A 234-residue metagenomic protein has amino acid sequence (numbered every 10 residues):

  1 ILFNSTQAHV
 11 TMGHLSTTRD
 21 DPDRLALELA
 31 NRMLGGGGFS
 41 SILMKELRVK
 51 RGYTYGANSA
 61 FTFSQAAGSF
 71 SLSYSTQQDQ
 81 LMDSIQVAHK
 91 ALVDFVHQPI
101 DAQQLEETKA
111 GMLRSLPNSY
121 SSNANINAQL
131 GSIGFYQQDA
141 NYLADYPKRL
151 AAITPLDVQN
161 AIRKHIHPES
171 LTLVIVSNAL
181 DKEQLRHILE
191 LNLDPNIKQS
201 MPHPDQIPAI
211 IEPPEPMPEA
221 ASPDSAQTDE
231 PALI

Functional and structural regions predicted by a protein language model:
I1-L2, P155-I234: Proteolytic maturation boundary segments
A8-T18, N31, M44-P155, P168-V176 (+3 more regions): M16 family metallopeptidases and their MPP-like homologs
F39: Short Ser/Thr-interspersed hydrophobic loop/turn segments at strand-loop and sheet-helix junctions that line or gate
